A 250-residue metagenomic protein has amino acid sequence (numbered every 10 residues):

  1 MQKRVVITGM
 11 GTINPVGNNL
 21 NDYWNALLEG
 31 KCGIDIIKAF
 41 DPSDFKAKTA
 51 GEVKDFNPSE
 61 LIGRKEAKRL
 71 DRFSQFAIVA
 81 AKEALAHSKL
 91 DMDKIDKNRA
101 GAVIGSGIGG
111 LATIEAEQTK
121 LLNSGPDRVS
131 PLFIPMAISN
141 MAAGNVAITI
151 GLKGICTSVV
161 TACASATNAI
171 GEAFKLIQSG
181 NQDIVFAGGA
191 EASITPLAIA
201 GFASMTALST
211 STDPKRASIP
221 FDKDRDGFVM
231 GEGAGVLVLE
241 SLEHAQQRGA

Functional and structural regions predicted by a protein language model:
M1-I108, T113-G154, K175-Q178, A200-V229 (+2 more regions): Conserved "HGTGT" condensation-loop signature of ketosynthase/thiolase-family condensing enzymes that catalyze
S106-G107, G189-E191: Short, well-ordered beta-to-alpha junction loops that form the rim of enzyme active sites and present histidine/acidic
I155-T161: Short loop-beta-helix segment that forms the pyridoxal 5′-phosphate
A166: Short conserved active-site loop signatures built around small residues
A169: Active-site histidine-anchored catalytic micro-motif
E172: Internal active-site segments that recognize and position negatively charged phosphoryl groups and nucleotide moieties
N181-V185: Short, high-confidence coil segments that cap the C-terminus of an alpha-helix and link into the following beta-strand
S193-T195: Flexible loop/turn segments at secondary-structure boundaries
